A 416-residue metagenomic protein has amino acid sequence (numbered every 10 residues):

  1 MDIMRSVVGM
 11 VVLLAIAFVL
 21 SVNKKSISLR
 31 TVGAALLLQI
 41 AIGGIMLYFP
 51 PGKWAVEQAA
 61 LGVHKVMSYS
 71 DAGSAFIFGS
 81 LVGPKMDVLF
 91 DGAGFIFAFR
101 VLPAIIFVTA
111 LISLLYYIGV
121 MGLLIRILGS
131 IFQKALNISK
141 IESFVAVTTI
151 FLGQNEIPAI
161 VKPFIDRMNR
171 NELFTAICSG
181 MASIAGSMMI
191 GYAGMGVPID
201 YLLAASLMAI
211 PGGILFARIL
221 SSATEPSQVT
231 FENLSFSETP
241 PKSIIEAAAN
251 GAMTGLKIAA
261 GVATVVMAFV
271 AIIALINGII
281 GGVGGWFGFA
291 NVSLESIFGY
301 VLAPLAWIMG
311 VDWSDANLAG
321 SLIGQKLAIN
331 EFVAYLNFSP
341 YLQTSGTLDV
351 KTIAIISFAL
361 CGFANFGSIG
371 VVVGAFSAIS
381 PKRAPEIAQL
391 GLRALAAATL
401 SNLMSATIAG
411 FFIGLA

Functional and structural regions predicted by a protein language model:
M1-V11, R100, V292-S293, I356-F366: Structural signature of hydrophobic alpha-helical transmembrane segments
M10-S21, A35-L47, I105-L114, S183-G191 (+5 more regions): Hydrophobic core segments of alpha-helical transmembrane domains in multi-pass membrane transport and ion-translocation
I45-L81, T230, I276-V301, S314-L322: Interfacial/capping segments of alpha-helical transmembrane domains
S68-I138: Hydrophobic alpha-helical hairpins/lids featuring a short glycine-rich hinge
R126-I160, P226-A247, L294-F298, K326-L327: Juxtamembrane inter-helical linkers in multi-pass membrane proteins
A135-A193, G320-I408: Alpha-helical membrane segments and immediately flanking helix-loop junctions that form or couple to the substrate/ion
L207-I258: Long, contiguous bundles of hydrophobic transmembrane helices that form the permeation core of multi-pass
M253-T344: Transmembrane helical segments that form the transport core of multi-pass membrane transport proteins
